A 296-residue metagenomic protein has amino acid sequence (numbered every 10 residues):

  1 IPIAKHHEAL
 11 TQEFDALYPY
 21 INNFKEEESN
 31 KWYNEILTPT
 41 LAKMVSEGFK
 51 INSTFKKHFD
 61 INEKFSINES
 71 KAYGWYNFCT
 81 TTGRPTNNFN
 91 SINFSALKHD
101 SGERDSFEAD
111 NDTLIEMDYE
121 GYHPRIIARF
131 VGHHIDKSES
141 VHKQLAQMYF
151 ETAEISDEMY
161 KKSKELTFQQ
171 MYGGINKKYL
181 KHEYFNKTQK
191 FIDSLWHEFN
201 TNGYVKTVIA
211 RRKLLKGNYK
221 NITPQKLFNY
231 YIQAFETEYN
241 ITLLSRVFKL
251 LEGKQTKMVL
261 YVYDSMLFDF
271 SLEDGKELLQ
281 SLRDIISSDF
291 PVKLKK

Functional and structural regions predicted by a protein language model:
I1-F59, V131-S138, K187-L195: Mixed-charge, glycine-rich, non-catalytic linkers/tails in nucleic-acid processing enzymes
L10, L37-E47, E116-Y119, T167 (+1 more regions): Catalytic palm active-site di-aspartate
Q12-P19, T38-S46, P124-R129, E165-G174 (+2 more regions): Short, hydrophobic/amphipathic alpha-helical patches that form generic packing surfaces within helical domains
P19-N23, S46-K50, K64, R125 (+6 more regions): Intrinsically disordered or highly flexible coil/loop and linker segments, enriched in small and charged/polar residues
N34-E35, D157-Q169, T256-K257: Alpha-helical scaffolds flanking conserved acidic
T54-D157, T207-L251, Q255-L267, L279-I286: Acidic, glycine-rich two-metal-ion catalytic cores of nucleic acid-processing enzymes
A109-H123, T167-G173, K177-E183: Conserved catalytic palm subdomain of right-hand nucleotidyl-transferase polymerases, strongest for RNA-directed enzymes
G174-Y184, T188-Y231, D269, E273-K296: C-terminal polymerase-core module
